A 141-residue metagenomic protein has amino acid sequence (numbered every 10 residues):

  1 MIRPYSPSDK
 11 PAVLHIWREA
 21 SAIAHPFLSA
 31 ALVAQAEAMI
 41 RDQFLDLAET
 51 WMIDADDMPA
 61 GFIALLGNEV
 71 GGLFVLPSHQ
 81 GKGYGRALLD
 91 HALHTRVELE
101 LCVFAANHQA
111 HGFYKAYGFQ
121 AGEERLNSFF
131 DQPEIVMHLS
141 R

Functional and structural regions predicted by a protein language model:
M1-S8, L139-S140: Conserved N-terminal entry element of GNAT/NAT acetyltransferase domains
K10, L14-R41: Conserved GNAT-fold acetyl-CoA-binding loop/helix
A48-G61: Conserved beta-hairpin
V70-Q80, V103-F104: A short, internal acetyl-CoA/4′-phosphopantetheine-binding micro-motif in the GNAT/acyltransferase core
H79, G83-H91: Conserved acetyl-CoA pyrophosphate-binding loop and the N-cap/start of the following alpha-helix in GNAT-like
R86-A87, N107-E123, N127-Q132: Conserved active-site alpha-helix within GNAT-family acetyltransferase domains
H94-A106: Conserved GNAT acetyl-CoA-binding A-motif
